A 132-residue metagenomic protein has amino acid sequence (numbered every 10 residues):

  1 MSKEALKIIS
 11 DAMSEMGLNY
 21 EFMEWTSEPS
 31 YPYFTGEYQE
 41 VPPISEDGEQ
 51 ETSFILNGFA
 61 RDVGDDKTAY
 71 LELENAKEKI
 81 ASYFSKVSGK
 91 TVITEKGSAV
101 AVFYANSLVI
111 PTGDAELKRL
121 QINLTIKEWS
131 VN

Functional and structural regions predicted by a protein language model:
M1-F22, Y38-N132: Charged, amphipathic alpha-helical segments and their flanking helix caps
E21-S30: Short acidic low-complexity segments
S30-E40: A short, hydrophobic beta-strand-centered structural micro-motif
